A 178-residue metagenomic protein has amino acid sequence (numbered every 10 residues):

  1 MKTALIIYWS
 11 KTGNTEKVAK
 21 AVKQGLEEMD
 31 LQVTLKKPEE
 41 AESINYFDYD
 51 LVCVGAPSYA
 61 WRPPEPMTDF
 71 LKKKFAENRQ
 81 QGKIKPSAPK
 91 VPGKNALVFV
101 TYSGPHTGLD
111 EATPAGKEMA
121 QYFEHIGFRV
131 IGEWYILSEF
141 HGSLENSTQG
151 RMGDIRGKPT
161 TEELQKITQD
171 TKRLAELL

Functional and structural regions predicted by a protein language model:
T3-A4, N14, G25, M29 (+2 more regions): FMN-binding flavodoxin-like domain, especially the glycine-rich phosphate-binding loop
Y8-T12: Aromatic-flanked redox-active Cys/Sec active sites in thiol-based oxidoreductases, especially the WC-centered
K17: DNA-binding alpha-helical recognition surfaces that contact promoter or target DNA
K20-V22: Short amphipathic alpha-helix
E39: N-terminal glycine-/serine-/threonine-rich phosphate-binding loop
E42-F47: Short amphipathic alpha-helix with an adjacent loop that forms part of the alpha/beta core around
